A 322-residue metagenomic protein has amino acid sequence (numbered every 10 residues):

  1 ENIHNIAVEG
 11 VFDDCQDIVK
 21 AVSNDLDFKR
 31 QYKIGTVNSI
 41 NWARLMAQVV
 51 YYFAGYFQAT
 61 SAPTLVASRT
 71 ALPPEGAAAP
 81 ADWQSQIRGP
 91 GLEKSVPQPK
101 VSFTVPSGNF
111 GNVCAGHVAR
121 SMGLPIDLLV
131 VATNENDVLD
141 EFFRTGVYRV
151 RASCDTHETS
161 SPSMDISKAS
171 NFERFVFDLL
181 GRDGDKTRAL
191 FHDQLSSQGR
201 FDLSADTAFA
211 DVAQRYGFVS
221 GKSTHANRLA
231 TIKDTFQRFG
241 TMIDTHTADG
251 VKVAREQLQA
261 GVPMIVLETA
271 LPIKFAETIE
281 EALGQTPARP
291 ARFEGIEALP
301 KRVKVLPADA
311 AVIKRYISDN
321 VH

Functional and structural regions predicted by a protein language model:
E1-W83, I87-G89, K94-H322: PLP-dependent amino-acid enzyme catalytic core
